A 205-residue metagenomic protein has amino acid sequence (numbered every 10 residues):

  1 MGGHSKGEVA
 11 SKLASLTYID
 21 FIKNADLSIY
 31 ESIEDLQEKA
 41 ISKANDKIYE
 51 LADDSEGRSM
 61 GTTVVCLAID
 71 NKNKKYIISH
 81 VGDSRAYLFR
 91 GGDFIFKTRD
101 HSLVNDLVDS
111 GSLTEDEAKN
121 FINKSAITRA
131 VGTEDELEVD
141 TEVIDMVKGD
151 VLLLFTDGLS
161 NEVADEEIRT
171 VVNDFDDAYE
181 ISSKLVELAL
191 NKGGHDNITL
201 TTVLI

Functional and structural regions predicted by a protein language model:
M1-I205: PP2C/PPM-type serine/threonine phosphatase catalytic domain
